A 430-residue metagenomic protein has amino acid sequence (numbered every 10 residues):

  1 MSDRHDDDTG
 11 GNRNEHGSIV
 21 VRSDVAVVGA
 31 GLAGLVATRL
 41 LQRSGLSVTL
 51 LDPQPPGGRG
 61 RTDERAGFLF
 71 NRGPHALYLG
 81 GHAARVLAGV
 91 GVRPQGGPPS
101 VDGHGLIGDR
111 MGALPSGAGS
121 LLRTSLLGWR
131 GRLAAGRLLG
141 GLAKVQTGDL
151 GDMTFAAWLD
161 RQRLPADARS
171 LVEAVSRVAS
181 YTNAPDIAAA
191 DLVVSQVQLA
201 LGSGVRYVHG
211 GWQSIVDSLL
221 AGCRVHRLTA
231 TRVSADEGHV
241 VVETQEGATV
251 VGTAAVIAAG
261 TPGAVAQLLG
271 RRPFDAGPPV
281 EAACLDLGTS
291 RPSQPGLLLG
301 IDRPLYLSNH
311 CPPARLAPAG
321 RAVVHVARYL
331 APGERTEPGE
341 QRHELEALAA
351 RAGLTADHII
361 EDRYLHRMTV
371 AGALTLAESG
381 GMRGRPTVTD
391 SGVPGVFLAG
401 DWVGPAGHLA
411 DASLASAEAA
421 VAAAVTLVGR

Functional and structural regions predicted by a protein language model:
D3-R4, G11, H16-I19, H310 (+1 more regions): Conserved flavin/dinucleotide-binding core of flavoenzymes
S23-L50: N-terminal Rossmann-like FAD-binding beta1-loop-alpha1 element of flavoenzymes
Q42-R65: Glycine-rich FAD pyrophosphate-binding loop
G60-L69, L77-R137: A conserved beta-strand/loop capping segment in the N-terminal third of enzymes that catalyze redox or closely related
H75-G81, T147-G151, L199-S218, E337-E340: Short beta-strand to alpha-helix junction loop
L122-V193, G202: Rossmann-like flavin
V194-T244: Helical element adjacent to the flavin cofactor pocket in flavoenzyme catalytic cores
T231-R335: Mid-domain catalytic core of redox enzymes that form a hydrophobic substrate pocket/lid adjacent to a catalytic redox
